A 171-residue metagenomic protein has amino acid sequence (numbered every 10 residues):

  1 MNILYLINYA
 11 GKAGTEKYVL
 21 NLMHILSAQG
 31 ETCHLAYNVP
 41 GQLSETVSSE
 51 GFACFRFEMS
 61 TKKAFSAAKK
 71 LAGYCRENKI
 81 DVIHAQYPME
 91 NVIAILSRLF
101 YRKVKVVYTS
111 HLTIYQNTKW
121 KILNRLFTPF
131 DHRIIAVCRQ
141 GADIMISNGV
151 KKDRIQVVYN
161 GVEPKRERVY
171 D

Functional and structural regions predicted by a protein language model:
M1-D171: Membrane-interface segments of envelope glycosyltransferases acting on lipid-linked substrates or membrane lipids
